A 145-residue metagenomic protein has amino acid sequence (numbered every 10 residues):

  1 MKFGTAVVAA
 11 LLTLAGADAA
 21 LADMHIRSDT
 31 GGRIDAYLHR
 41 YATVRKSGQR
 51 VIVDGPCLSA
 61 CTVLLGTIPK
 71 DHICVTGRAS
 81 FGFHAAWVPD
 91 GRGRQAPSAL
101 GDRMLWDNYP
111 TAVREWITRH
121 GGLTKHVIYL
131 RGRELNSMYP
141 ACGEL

Functional and structural regions predicted by a protein language model:
M1-V7: Bacterial N-terminal signal peptides that target proteins for export
V8-T13: Hydrophobic alpha-helical targeting segments used for export or membrane insertion
G16-A17: N-terminal signal peptide c-region/cleavage motif recognized by signal peptidases
M24-I26, D35, H39-I52, G91-L145: Charged, glycine-interspersed solvent-exposed loop segments at helix/strand-loop junctions that cap or gate access
T30, V53-P56: Short His-Asn-centered micro-motif
K46-G48, L58-A60, I68, T76-R78: Extracytoplasmic
I52-D54, L64, S80-A85: Soluble periplasmic/extracytoplasmic beta-strand elements of cell-envelope proteins
P69-P89, A141-L145: Gly/Pro- and small hydrophobic-enriched strand-loop and loop-to-helix capping segments that sit at the rims
